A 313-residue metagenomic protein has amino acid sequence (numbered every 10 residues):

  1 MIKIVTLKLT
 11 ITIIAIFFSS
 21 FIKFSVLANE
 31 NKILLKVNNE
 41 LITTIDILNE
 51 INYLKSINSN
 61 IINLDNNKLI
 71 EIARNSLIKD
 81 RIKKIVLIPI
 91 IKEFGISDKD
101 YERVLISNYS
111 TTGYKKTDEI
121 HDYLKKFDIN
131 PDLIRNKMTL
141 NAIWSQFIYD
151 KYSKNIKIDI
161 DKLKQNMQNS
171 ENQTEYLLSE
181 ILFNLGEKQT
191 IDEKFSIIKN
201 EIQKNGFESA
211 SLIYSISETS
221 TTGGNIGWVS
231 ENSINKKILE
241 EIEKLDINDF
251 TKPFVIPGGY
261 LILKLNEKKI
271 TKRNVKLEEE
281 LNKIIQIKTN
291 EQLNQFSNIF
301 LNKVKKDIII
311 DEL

Functional and structural regions predicted by a protein language model:
M1-S76, I310-L313: Short, low-structural-confidence N-terminal segments
I42, D65-L313: Peptidyl-prolyl cis-trans isomerase
